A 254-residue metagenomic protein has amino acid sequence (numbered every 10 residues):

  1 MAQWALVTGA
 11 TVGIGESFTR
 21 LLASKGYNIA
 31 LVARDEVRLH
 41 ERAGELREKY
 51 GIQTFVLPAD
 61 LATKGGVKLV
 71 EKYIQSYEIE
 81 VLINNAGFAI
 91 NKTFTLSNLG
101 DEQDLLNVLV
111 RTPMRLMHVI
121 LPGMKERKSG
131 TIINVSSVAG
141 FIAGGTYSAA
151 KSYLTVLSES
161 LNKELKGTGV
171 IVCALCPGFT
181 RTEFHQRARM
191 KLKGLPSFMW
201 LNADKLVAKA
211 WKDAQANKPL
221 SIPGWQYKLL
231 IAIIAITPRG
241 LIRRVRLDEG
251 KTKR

Functional and structural regions predicted by a protein language model:
W4, G9-V12: Conserved glycine-rich cofactor-binding loop
K25-R42: Conserved glycine-rich Rossmann-like NAD(P)H-binding loop of the short-chain dehydrogenase/reductase
N85-I90: Conserved NAD(P)H cofactor-binding loop of Rossmann-fold oxidoreductase domains
T93-T95, D101-L106: Substrate-binding pocket helix/loop in short-chain dehydrogenase/reductase
M117, A150-Y153: Active-site helix of classical SDR
S137: Residue(s) in the substrate-gating loop at a strand-loop-helix junction that position the organic substrate next
N162-Q226: SDR active-site lid
